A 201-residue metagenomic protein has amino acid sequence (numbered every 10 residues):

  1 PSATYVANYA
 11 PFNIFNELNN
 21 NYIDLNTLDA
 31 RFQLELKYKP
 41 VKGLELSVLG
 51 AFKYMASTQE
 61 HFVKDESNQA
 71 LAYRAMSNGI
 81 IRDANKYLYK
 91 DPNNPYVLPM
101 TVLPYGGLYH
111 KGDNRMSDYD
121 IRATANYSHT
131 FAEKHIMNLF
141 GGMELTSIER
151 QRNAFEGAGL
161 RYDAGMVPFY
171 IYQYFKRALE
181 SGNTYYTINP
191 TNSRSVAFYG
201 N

Functional and structural regions predicted by a protein language model:
P1-F12, D65-M100, Q151-Y185: Surface-exposed loop/turn segments flanking beta-strands in extracellular/periplasmic regions
I14-H61, Y105-N138, E144-A154, T184-N201: Outer-membrane beta-barrel transmembrane strands
